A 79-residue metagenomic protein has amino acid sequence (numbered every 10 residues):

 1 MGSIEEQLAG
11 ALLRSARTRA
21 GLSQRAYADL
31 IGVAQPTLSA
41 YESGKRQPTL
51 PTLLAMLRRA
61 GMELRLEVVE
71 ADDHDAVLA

Functional and structural regions predicted by a protein language model:
M1-R19: A short, Lys/Arg-rich alpha-helix, primarily the initiator
L12, S23, T49-T52: Residues that mark the N-terminal boundary/hinge immediately upstream of a DNA-recognition element
G21-S39: Short alpha-helical DNA-recognition segment
P51-E67: DNA major-groove recognition helix of helix-turn-helix/homeodomain DNA-binding modules
R65-A79: Short, charged recognition helix plus adjacent turn of helix-turn-helix-like nucleic-acid-binding domains
